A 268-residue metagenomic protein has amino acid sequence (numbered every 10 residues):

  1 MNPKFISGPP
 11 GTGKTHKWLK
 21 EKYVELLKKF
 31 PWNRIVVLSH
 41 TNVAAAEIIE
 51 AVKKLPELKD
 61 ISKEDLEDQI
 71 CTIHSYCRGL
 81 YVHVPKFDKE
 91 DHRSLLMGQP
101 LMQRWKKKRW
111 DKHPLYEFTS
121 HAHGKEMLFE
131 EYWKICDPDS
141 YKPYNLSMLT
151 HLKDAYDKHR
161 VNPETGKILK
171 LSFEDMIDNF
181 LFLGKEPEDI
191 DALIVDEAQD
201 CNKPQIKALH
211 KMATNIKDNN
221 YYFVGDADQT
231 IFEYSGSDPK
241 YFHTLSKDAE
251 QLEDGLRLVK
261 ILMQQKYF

Functional and structural regions predicted by a protein language model:
M1-K86: P-loop NTPase Walker
N2-G8, K17, R34, R104-I194 (+3 more regions): Accessory N-terminal region flanking or inserted into the helicase ATPase core in nucleic-acid motor proteins
S7-T12, L19-K20, H40-V43, A192 (+1 more regions): Conserved helicase motor core of SF1/SF2 NTP-dependent helicases
F30, K185-P187, A213-K217: Conserved catalytic network of the ASCE P-loop NTPase/AAA+ motor domain
W32, D65-E67, D189, D218 (+1 more regions): A generic structural signal for alpha->beta connector loops
K54, F87-D88, D238-F242: Short, hinge-like loop/turn segments at secondary-structure boundaries
E57-L66, T72-S75, K89-P100, P143-T150 (+3 more regions): SF2 helicase/translocase NTPase motor core, specifically the RecA-like lobe 1 inter-motif segment between Walker
H74-G124: A basic- and aromatic-enriched beta-loop-alpha substructure that forms the phosphate/nucleotide- and DNA/RNA-contacting
